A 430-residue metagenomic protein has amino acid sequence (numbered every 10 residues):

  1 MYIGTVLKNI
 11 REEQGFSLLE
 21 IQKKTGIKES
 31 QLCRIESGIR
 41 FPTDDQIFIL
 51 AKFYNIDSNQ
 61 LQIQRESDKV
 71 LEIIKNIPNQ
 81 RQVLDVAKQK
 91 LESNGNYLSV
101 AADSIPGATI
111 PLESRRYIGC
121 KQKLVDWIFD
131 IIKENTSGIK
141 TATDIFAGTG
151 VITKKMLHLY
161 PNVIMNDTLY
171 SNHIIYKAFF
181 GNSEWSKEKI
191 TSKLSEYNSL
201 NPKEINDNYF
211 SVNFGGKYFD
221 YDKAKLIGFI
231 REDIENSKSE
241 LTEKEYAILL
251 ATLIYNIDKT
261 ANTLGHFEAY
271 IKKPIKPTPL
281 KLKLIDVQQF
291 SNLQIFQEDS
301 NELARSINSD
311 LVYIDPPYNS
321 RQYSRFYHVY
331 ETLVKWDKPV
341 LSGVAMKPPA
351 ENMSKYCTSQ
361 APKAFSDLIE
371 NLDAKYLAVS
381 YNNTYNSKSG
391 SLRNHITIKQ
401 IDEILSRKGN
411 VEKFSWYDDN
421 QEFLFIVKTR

Functional and structural regions predicted by a protein language model:
M1-E13: A short, Lys/Arg-rich alpha-helix, primarily the initiator
G15-R34: Short alpha-helical DNA-recognition segment
G26, T43-Q60: DNA major-groove recognition helix of helix-turn-helix/homeodomain DNA-binding modules
R65-S104: Interfacial/linker helices and their anchor residues that mediate assembly or domain coupling
L98-S137, T141, V151-I152, H158: S-adenosyl-L-methionine
I128, T143-M156, M165-L169, R305-F326 (+1 more regions): Conserved proline-anchored active-site loop of SAM-dependent methyltransferases that bridges a beta-strand
N162, T168-I285, S324-S359, K363: Class I S-adenosyl-L-methionine-dependent methyltransferase module
K355-G409: Conserved Class I SAM-dependent methyltransferase catalytic core
